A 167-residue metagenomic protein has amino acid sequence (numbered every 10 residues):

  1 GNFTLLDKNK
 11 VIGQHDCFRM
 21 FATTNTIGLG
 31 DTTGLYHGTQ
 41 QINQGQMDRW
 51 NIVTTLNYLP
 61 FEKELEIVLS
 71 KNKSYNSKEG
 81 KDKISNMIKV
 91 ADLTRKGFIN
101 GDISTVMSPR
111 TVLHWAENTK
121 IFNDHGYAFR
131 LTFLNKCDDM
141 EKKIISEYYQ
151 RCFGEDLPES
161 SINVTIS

Functional and structural regions predicted by a protein language model:
G1-S167: C-terminal regulatory/interaction module of P-loop NTP-utilizing enzymes
